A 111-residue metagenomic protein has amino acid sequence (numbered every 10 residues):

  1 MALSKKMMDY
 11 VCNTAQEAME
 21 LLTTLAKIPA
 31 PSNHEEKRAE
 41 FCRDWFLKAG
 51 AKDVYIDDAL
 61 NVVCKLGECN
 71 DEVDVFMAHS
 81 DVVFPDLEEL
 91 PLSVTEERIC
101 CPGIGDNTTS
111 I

Functional and structural regions predicted by a protein language model:
M1-L3, V54-Y55: Short coil-to-helix leader/linker segments, especially the first N-terminal amphipathic alpha-helix with its helix
A2-N33: N-terminal capping segment at the start of a domain
M7-V11, A39, A49, M77: Sparse, context-dependent recognition of short Cys/His-centered cofactor- or disulfide-binding micro-motifs
Y10, H34, R38, D106-T109: Short, contiguous, pocket-lining structural segments that sit at or immediately flank catalytic/ligand-binding sites
A15-E20, K37, L90-T95: Short amphipathic alpha-helical segments, especially helix-boundary/capping motifs
L21-T24, A30-E72: A non-catalytic alpha/beta surface segment that caps or lines the substrate-entry region of metallo-dependent hydrolase
K65, D71-I111: Active-site metal-coordination/substrate-binding segment of hydrolases, especially metallo-dependent peptidases
